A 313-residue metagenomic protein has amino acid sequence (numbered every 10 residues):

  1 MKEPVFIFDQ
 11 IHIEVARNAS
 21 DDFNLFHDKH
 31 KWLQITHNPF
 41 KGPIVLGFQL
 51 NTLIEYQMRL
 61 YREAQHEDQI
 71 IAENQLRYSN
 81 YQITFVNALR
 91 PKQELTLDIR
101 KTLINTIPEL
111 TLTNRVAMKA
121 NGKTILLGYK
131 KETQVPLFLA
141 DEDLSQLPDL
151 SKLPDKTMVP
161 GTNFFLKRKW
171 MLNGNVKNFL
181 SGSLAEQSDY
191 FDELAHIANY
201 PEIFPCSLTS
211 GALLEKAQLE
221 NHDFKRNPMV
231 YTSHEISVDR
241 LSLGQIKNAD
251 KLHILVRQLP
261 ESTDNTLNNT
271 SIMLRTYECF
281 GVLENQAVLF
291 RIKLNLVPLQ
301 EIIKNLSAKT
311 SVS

Functional and structural regions predicted by a protein language model:
M1-L76, T133-S237, V297-S313: Hot-dog-fold acyl-thioester-processing enzymes
M1-P4, T84-V159, V238-S313: HotDog/MaoC-like acyl-thioester-processing domains
Q10, E63-E67, Y78, L97-L103 (+2 more regions): A structural signal for short, hydrophobic beta-strand segments that form beta-sheets in beta-rich/all-beta domains
I54-Q57, E73-E94: Long, hydrophobic/aromatic-enriched structural stretches that serve as scaffold segments
Y78-N80, T113, Y231-S233, L274: Hydrophobic residues on conserved beta-strands that form the core of alpha/beta folds
